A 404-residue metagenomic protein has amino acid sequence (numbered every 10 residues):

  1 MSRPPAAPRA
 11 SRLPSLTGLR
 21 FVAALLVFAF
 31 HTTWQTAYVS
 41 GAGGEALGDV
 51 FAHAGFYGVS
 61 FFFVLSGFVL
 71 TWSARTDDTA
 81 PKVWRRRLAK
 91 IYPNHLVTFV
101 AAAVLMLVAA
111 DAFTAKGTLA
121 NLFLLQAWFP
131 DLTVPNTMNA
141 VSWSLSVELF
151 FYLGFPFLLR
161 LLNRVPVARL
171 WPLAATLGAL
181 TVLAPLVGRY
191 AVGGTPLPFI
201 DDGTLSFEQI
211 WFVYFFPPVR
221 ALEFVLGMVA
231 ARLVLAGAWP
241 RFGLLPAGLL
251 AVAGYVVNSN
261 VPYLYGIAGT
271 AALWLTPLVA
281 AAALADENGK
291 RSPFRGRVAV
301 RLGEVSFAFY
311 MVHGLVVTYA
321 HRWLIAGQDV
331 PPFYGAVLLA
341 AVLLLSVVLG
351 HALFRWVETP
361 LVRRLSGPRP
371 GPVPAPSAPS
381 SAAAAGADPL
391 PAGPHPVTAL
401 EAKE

Functional and structural regions predicted by a protein language model:
M1-I200, V300, V305-S306, A326-E404: Membrane-cytosol interface segments of multi-pass membrane proteins, especially ER/Golgi lipid-handling enzymes
F56, W143-L145, V213-M228, A268-L273: Membrane-interface micro-motifs in multi-pass membrane enzymes
T71-D77, M106-V108, F157-P166, V229-A238 (+3 more regions): Structural signal for the C-terminal ends of transmembrane alpha-helices and the immediately following loop
A102, M106, A231, L235 (+1 more regions): Juxtamembrane/transmembrane-helix interface segments of polytopic membrane transporters
V108-D111, V134-N139, I210-V213, V257-I267: Membrane-interface helix caps and helix-loop-helix hairpins in membrane proteins
A168-L173, P240-L245, Y263-A271: Short, aromatic-rich membrane-interface segments at the entry and exit of alpha-helical transmembrane domains
T181, G248-T359, P374-P379: Alpha-helical transmembrane segments of multi-pass integral membrane proteins
P185-F224: Alpha-helical transmembrane segments and their cytosolic membrane-interface
